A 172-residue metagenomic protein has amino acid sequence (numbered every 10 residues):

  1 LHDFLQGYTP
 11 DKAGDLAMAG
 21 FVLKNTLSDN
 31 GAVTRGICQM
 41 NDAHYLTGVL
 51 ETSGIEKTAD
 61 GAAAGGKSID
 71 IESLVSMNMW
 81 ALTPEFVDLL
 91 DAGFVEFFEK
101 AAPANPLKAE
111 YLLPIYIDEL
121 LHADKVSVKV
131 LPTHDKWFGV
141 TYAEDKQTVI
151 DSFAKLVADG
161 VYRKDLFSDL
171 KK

Functional and structural regions predicted by a protein language model:
L1-W80, P84: Conserved core of the sugar-phosphate nucleotidyltransferase
N30, A92-G93, S152: Residue-level signal for well-ordered alpha-helical positions
V49, L89-L90, V149: Residues that scaffold the ATP/ADP-binding catalytic core of kinase and kinase-like folds
G61-S68, D118-D135: Glycine-rich loop/turn
S76, W80, P103-L107, G139: Hydrophobic alpha-helical scaffolding
P84-E85, E144: Alpha-helix/helix-capping structural signal
D91-V126: A C-terminal functional module that forms or caps the active site or interfaces directly with catalytic machinery
H122-S127, D135-K172: Hydrophobic helical membrane-anchoring modules
